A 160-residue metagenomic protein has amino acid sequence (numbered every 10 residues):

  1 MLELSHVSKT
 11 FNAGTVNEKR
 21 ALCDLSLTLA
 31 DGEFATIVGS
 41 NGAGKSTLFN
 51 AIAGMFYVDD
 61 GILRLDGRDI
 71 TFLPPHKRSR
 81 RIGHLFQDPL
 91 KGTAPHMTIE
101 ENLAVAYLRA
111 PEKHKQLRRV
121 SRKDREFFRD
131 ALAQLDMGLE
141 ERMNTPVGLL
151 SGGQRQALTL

Functional and structural regions predicted by a protein language model:
M1-L4, T10-D24, T36, M55 (+1 more regions): A short, flexible loop at the N-terminus of ABC-type nucleotide-binding domains that lies
T15, Y57, D69-G83, K91 (+3 more regions): ABC ATPase NBD coupling module
A35, S46-M55: Short, conserved post-Walker A segment of ABC-type ATPase nucleotide-binding domains
V38-S40: The feature captures the beta-strand-to-loop junction immediately N-terminal to the Walker
G61-D69: Conserved ABC transporter NBD signature motif
H96-E112: Q-loop/switch helix immediately C-terminal to the Walker
A131-L149: Conserved ABC nucleotide-binding domain
L160: Hydrophobic anchor residue at the start of the ABC signature
